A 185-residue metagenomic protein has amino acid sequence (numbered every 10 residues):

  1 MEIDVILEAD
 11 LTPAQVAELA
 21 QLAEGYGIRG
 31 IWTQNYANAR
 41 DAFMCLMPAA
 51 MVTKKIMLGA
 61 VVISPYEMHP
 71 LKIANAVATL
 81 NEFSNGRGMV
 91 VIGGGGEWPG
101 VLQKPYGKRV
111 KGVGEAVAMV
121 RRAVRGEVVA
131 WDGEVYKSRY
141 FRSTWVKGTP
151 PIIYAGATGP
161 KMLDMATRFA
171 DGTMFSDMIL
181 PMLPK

Functional and structural regions predicted by a protein language model:
M1-K185: Active-site-adjacent structural elements that line small-molecule/cofactor binding pockets in enzymes
